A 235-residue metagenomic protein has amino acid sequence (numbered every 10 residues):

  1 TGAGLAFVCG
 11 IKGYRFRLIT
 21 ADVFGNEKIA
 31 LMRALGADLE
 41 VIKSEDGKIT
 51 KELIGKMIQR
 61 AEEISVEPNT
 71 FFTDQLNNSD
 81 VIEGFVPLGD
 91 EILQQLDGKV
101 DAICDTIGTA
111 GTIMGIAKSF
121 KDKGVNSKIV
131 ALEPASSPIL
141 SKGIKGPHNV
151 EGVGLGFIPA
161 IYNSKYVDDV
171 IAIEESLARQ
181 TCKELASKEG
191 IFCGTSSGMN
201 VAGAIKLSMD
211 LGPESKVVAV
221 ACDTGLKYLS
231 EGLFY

Functional and structural regions predicted by a protein language model:
T1-K12, F24-I29, I82, T106-A117 (+2 more regions): Short glycine/serine/threonine-rich phosphate/pyrophosphate-binding segments that cradle anionic phosphate groups
V8-I19, K118-K128, L233-Y235: A glycine- and small-aliphatic-rich helix-loop capping segment at beta-alpha/alpha-beta transitions that lines
R17-A102, P134-A186: Small/polar-residue-rich loop-to-helix segments that shape phosphate-bearing ligand pockets
V66, A102, I191-T195, M199 (+1 more regions): Terminal helix/beta-alpha structural elements that buttress the NAD(P)+-binding lobe
G84-N126: Glycine-rich ThDP/TPP pyrophosphate-binding loop and its adjacent helix/strand module within ThDP-dependent enzymes
G156, A202-Y235: Phosphate-binding loop/pocket of nucleotide- and phosphate-handling active sites
